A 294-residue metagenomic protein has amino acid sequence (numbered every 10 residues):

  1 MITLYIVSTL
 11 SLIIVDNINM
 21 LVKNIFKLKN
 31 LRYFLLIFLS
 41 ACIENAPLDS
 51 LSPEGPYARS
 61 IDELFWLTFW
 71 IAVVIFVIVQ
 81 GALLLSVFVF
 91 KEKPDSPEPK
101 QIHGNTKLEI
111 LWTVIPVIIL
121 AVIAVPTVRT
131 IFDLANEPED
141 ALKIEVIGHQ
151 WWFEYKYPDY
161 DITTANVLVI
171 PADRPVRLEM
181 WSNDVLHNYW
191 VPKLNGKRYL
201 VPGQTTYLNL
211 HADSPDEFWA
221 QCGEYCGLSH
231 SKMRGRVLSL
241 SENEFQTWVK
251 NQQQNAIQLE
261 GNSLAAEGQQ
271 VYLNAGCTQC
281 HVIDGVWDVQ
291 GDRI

Functional and structural regions predicted by a protein language model:
I2-N45: N-terminal secretory/membrane targeting signals
I43-G55: Bacterial Sec signal peptide processing site at the extreme N-terminus
W66-P138: Internal alpha-helical transmembrane segments
I131-N183: Membrane-interface segments at or immediately adjacent to transmembrane helices that form the boundary between
D161-T164, E244-L273, W287-D288: Electrostatic cytochrome c docking/interface patches
R174-M233, S241: Membrane-embedded segments
H211, R234-N243, V282-I294: Gly/Gly-Pro-rich "capping" loops immediately C-terminal to redox-active cysteine motifs in periplasmic/lumenal
G223-S229, Q269-I294: Periplasmic/extracellular electron-transfer cofactor-ligation site, primarily the c-type cytochrome heme-c attachment
